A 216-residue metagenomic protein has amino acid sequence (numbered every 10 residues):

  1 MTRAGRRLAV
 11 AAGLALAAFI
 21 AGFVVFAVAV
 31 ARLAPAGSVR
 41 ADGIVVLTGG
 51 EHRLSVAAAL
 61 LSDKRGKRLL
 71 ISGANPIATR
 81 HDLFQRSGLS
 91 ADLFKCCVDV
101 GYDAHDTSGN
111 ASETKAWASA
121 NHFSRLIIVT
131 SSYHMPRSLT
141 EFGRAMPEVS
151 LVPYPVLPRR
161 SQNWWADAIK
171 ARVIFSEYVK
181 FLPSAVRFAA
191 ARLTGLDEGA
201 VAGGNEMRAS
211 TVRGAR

Functional and structural regions predicted by a protein language model:
T2-P35: N-terminal type II signal-anchor transmembrane helix that functions as the membrane-insertion/stop-transfer segment
T2-R6, S124, V212-A215: Short, intrinsically disordered low-complexity segments
L16, I20-F23, T130, F175-Y178: Generic intrinsically disordered, low-complexity segments enriched for polar/acidic and small residues
A18, G22-V25, L93, H122 (+1 more regions): Intrinsic disorder/low-structure terminal segments
V28-A168, F175: A structural signal for short, hydrophobic/glycine-enriched beta-strand patches
L89-C96, V173-K180, D197-G204: A general structural signal for short secondary-structure boundary/capping elements
D167-D197: A transmembrane-helix-recognition feature enriched in membrane-embedded lipid enzymes and envelope glyco-/phospholipid
A191-R216: Short linear elements at protein peripheries
